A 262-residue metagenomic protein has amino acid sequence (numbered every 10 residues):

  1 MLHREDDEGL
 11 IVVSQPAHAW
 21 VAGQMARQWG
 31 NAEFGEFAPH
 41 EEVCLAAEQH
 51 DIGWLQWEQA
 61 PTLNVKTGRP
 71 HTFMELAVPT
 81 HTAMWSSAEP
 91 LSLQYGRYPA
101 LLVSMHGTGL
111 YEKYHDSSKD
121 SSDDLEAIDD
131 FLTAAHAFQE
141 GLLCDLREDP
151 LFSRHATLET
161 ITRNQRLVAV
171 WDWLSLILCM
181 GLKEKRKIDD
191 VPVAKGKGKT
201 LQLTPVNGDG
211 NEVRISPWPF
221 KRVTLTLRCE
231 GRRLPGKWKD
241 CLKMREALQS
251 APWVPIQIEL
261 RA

Functional and structural regions predicted by a protein language model:
L2-V13, G23-Q24, E42-H155, R163-V170 (+1 more regions): Divalent metal-dependent catalytic cores for phosphoryl transfer on phosphate-bearing substrates
D7, Q28, A32, F37 (+2 more regions): Sparse, context-dependent recognition of short Cys/His-centered cofactor- or disulfide-binding micro-motifs
I11-E41: Alpha-helical phosphate/pyrophosphate-handling elements in metalloenzyme active cores
W20, W29, W54-W57, W85 (+4 more regions): A residue-identity detector for tryptophan
D123-A262: Non-catalytic terminal regions of proteins
